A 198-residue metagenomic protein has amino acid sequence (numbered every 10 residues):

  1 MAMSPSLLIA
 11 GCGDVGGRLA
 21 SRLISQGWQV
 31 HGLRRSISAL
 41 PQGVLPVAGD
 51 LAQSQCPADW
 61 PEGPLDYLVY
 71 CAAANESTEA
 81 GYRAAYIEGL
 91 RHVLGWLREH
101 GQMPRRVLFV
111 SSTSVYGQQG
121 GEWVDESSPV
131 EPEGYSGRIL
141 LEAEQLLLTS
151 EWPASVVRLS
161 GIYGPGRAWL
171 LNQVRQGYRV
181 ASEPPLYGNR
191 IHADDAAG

Functional and structural regions predicted by a protein language model:
L7-G11: Conserved N-terminal Rossmann-fold NAD(P)-binding element of oxidoreductases
G16-G17: N-terminal Rossmann-fold NAD(P) dinucleotide-binding loop
G32-I37: N-terminal Rossmann-fold cofactor-binding loop
A48-H92, W96: NAD(P)H-binding glycine-rich loop region in Rossmannoid oxidoreductase-like domains and their noncatalytic homologs
H92-E133: Conserved Rossmann-fold NAD(P)-dependent oxidoreductase catalytic core, especially the SDR/UDP-sugar
G120-V156, S182: Catalytic helix-loop patch of NAD(P)-dependent Rossmann-fold dehydrogenases
V157-Q173: Flexible, glycine-rich beta-alpha linker
W169-N172, S182-G198: Substrate-positioning beta->alpha
